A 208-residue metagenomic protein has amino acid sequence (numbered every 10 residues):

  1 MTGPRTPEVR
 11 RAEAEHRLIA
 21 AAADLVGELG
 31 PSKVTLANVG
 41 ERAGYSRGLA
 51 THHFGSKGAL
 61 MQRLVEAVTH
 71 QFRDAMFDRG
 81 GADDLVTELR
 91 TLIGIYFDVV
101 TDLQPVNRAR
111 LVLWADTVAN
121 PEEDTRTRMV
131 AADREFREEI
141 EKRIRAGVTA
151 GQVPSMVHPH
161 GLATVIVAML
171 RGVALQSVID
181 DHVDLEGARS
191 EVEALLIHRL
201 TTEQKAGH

Functional and structural regions predicted by a protein language model:
M1-E13, Q204-H208: N-terminal intrinsically disordered/low-complexity leader segments
R17, A21-R63: Helix-turn-helix
A21, L25, I95, M169-V173: Amphipathic alpha-helical interface segments
E28-S32, L103, A150: Short coil/turn segments at alpha/beta junctions that flank glycine-rich nucleotide-binding fingerprints
R63, F77-A109, P159-I166, R189 (+1 more regions): Hydrophobic alpha-helical connector segments
E66-F72: Short, basic, alpha-helical segments at the C-terminal edge of helix-turn-helix-like DNA-binding modules
G94-E141: Short secondary-structure transition hinges
V106-R108, D124-R134, V148-L196, E203-H208: Hydrophobic/aromatic-rich alpha-helical bundle segments in the mid-to-C-terminal region
